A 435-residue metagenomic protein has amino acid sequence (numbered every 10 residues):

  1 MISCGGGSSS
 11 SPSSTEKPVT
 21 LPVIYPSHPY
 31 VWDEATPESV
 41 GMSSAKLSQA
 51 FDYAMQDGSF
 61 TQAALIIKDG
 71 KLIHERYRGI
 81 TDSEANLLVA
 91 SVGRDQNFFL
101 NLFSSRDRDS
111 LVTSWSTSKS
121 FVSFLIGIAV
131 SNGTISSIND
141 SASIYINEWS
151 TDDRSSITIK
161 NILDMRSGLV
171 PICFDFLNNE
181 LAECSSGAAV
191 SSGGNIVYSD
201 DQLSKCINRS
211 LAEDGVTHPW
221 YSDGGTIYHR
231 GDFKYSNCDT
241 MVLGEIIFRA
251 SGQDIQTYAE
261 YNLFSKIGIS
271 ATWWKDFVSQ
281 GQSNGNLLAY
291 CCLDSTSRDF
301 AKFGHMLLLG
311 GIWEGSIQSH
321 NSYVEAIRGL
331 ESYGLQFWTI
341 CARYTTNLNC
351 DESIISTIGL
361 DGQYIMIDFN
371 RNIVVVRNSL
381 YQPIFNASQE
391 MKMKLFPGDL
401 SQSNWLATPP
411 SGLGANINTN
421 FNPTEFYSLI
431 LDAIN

Functional and structural regions predicted by a protein language model:
M1-S3: Sec-dependent bacterial lipoprotein signal peptides
G5-R106, V130, I135, D164 (+2 more regions): N-terminal leader/targeting segments and the immediately adjacent pre-domain N-terminus
G70, V92-Q96, N101, L111-I138 (+3 more regions): Active-site SXXK
R76, N86-L102, S143, N178-Y228 (+1 more regions): Short, charged, amphipathic alpha-helices and their helix-cap/turn boundaries
F103, R108, T113, N132-F174 (+3 more regions): Active-site helix/loop module of the DD-peptidase/beta-lactamase fold, centered on the serine-lysine SxxK catalytic
D239-I246, C291-W313, Q363-S379: Active-site-proximal alpha-helical segments within enzyme catalytic domains
S270-T272, E325-V374, N378-S379: Active-site Gly/Thr loop motif
T357-N435: Structured C-terminal helix/loop/strand segments within mature extracytoplasmic catalytic/sensor domains
